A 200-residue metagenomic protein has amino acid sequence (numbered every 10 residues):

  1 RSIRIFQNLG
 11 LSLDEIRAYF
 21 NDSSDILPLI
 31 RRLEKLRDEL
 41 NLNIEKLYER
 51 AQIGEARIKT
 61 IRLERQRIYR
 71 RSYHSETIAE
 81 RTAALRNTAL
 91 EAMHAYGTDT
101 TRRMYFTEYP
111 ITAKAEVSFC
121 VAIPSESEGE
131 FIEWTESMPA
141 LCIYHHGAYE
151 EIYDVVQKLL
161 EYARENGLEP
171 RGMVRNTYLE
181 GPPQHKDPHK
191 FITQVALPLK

Functional and structural regions predicted by a protein language model:
R1-L9: Basic helix-turn-helix/winged-helix DNA-binding cores and closely related short helical interaction motifs
L11-A18: Short C-terminal boundary/hinge segments that cap the last helix of small helical domains
A18-K200: A solvent-exposed interaction/effector surface
